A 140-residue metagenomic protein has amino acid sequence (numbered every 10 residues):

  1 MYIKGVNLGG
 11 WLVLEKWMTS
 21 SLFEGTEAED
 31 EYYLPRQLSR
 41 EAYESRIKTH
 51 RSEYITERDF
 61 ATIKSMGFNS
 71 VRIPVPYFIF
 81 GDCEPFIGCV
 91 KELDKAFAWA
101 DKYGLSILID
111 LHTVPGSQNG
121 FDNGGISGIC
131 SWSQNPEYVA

Functional and structural regions predicted by a protein language model:
M1-F68: N-terminal carbohydrate-binding accessory modules
R58-A140: Substrate-binding cleft and catalytic face of glycoside hydrolase catalytic domains, especially the flexible beta-alpha
